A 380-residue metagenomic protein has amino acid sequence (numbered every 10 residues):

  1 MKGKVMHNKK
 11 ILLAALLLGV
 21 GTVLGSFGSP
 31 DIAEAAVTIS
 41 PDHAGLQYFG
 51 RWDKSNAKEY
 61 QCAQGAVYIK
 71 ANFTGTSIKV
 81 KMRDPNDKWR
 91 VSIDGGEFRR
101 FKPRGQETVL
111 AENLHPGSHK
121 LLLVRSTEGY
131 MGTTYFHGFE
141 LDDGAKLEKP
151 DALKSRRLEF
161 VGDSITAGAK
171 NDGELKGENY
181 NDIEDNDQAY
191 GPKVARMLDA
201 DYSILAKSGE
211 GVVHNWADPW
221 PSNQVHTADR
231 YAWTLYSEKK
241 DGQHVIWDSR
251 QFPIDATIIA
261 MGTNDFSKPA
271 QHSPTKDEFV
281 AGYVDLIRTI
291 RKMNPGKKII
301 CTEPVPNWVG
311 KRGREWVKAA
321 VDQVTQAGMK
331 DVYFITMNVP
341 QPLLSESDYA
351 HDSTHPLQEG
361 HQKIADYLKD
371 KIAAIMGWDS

Functional and structural regions predicted by a protein language model:
M1-H7: N-terminal secretory signal peptides that target proteins for export/translocation
G3, L12-L13, F27-V161, I165-N186 (+1 more regions): N-terminal secretory targeting modules
A14-S26: Bacterial N-terminal signal peptides
Q64-A66, K176-S273, D277, W308-K318 (+1 more regions): Conserved SGNH/GDSL esterase-like catalytic core that processes O-acyl groups on lipids and polysaccharides
R157-V161, T166, Y202-A206, D255-A260 (+2 more regions): Structural recognition of the beta-strand scaffold that forms the well-ordered cores of secreted hydrolase catalytic
T166, D199, S203, G262 (+4 more regions): Sec-exported extracytoplasmic/periplasmic mature domains
Y283-I287, K318: Generic structural signal for well-ordered alpha-helices, preferentially at hydrophobic/aromatic core positions
V305-S380: Catalytic His-Asp segment of secreted/periplasmic serine-dependent ester chemistry enzymes
